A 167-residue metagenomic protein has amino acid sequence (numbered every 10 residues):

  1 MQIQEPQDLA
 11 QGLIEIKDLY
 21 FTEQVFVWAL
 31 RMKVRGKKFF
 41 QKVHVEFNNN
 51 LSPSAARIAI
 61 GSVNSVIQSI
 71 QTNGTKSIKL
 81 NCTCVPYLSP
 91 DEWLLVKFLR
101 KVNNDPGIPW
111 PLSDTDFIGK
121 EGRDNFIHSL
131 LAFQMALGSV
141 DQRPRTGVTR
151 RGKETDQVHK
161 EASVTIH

Functional and structural regions predicted by a protein language model:
M1-H167: Polar/charged low-complexity regulatory segments
